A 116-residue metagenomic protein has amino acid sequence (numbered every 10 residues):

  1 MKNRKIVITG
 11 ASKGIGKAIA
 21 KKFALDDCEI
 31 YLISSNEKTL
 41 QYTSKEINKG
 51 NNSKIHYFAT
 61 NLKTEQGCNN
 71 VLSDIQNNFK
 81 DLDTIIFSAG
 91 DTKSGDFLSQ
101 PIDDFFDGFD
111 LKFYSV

Functional and structural regions predicted by a protein language model:
K5-I8, I85-I86: Conserved hydrophobic beta-strands of the Rossmann-like cofactor-binding core in SDR/related NAD(P)H-dependent
S12-K13: Conserved glycine-rich cofactor-binding loop
D26-Y42: Conserved glycine-rich Rossmann-like NAD(P)H-binding loop of the short-chain dehydrogenase/reductase
L40, C68-I75: A conserved hydrophobic alpha-helix of the Rossmann-fold in NAD(P)-dependent oxidoreductases
A59-N70, I102: The beta1-alpha1 cofactor-binding region of Rossmann-like NAD(H)/NADP(H)-dependent oxidoreductases
S88-K93: Conserved NAD(P)H cofactor-binding loop of Rossmann-fold oxidoreductase domains
D96-F97, P101-F109: Substrate-binding pocket helix/loop in short-chain dehydrogenase/reductase
